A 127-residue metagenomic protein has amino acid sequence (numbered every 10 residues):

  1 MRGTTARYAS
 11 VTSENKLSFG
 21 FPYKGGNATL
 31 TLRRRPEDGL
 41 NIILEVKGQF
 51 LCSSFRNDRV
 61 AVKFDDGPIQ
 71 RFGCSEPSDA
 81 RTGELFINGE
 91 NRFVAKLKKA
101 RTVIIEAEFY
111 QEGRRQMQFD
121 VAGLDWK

Functional and structural regions predicted by a protein language model:
M1-K127: A generic "folded-domain core" signal
